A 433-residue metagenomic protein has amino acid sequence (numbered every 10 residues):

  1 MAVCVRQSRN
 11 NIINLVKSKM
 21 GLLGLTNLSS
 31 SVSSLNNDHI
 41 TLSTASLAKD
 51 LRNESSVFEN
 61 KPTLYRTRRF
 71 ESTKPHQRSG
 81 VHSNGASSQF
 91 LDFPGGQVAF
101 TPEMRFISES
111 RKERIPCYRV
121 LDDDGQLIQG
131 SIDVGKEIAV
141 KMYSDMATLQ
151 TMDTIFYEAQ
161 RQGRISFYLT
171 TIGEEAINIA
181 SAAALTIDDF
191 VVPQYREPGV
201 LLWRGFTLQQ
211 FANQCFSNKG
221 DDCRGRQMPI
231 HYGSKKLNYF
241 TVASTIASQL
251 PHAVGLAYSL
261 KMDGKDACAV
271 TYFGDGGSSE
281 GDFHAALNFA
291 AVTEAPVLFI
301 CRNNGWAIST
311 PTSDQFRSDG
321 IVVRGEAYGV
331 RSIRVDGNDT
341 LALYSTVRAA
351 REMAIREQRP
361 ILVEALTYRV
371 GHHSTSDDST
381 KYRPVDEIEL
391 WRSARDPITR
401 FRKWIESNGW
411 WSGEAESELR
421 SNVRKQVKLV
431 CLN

Functional and structural regions predicted by a protein language model:
M1-Q89: N-terminal mitochondrial targeting presequence
A2-Q7, F58-R196: N-terminal amphipathic, basic-rich helices that act as targeting or association modules
H76, H231, H373: Histidine-centered active-site/metal-ligand motif
V120, Y232, Y382: Short clusters of hydrophobic/aromatic residues that line enzyme substrate/ligand-binding pockets
Q126-L127, P198, N304-A307: A short, flexible beta-alpha/helix-coil linker loop
E137-A147, T154, E158, I179 (+6 more regions): A broad, structural surface signal
T151-T154, E158-T293, D314-R317, V322 (+1 more regions): Cofactor-binding active-site loop characterized by glycine-rich and histidine/acidic residues
Y239-L432: Glycine-rich ThDP/TPP pyrophosphate-binding loop and its adjacent helix/strand module within ThDP-dependent enzymes
